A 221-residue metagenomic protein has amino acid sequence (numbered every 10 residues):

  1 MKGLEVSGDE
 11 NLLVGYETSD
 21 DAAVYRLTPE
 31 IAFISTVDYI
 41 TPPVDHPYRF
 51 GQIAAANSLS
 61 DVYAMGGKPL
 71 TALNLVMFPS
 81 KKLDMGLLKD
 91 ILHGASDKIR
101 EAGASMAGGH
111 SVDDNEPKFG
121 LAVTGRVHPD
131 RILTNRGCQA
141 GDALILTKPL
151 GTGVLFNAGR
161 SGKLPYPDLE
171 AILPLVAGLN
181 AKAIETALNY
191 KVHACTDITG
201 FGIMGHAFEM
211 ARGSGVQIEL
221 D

Functional and structural regions predicted by a protein language model:
M1-D221: Helix-biased detector of long, well-ordered alpha-helical tracts
